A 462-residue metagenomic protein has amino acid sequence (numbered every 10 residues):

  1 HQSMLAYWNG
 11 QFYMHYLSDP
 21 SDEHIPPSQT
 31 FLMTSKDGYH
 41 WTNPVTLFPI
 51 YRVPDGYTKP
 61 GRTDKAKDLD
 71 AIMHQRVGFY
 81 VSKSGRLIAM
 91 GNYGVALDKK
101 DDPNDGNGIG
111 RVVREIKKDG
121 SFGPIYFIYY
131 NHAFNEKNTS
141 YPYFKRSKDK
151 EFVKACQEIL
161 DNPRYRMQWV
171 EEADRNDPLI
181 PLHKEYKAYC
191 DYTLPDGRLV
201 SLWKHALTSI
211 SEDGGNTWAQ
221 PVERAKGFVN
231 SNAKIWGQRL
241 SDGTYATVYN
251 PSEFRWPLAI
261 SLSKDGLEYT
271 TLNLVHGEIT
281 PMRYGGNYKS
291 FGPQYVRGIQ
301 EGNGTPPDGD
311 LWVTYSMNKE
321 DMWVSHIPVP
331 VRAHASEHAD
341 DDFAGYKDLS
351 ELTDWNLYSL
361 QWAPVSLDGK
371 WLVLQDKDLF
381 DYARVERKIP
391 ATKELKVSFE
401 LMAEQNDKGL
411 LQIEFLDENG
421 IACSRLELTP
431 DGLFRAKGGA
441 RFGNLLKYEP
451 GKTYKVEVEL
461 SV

Functional and structural regions predicted by a protein language model:
H1-A339: Asp-box/BNR beta-propeller blade signature and adjacent active/binding-site loops in extracellular glycan-interacting
D64-K67, G285-G286, A383-I389, F442-Y448: Beta-strand-rich interaction surfaces with strong enrichment in secreted/lumenal proteins
D340-Y346: A short glycine/threonine-centered beta-strand motif
K347-W371: Extracellular glycan-recognition surfaces and repeat-rich motifs
G369-F434: Secretory/extracellular carbohydrate-interaction modules and structurally similar beta-sandwich "look-alikes"
V397-F399, G451-V462: Short tryptophan-centered beta-strand motifs in secreted/extracellular beta-sheet-rich domains of glycan-recognition
R435-E457: Short, aromatic/His-centered strand-loop micro-motif at the edge of beta-sheets
